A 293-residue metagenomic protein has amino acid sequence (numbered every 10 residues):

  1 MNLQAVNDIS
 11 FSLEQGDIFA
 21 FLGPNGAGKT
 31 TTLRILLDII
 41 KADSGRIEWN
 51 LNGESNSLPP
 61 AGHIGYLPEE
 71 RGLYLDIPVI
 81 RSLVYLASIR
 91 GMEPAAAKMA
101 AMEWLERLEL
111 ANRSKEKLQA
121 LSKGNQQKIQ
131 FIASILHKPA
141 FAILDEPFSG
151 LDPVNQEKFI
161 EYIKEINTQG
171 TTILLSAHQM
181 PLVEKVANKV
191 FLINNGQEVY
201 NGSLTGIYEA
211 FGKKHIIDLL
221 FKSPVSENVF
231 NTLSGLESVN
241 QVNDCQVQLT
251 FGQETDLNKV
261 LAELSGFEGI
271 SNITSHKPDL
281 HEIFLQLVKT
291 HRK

Functional and structural regions predicted by a protein language model:
P24-G28: Walker A (P-loop) phosphate-binding loop of ABC-type ATPase nucleotide-binding domains
L37: Helix-to-loop junction immediately C-terminal to a conserved catalytic motif
G45-G62: Conserved ABC transporter NBD signature motif
V84, S88, A95-R113: Conserved ABC ATPase "signature" region
A142-E146: Catalytic Walker B motif of ABC-type/P-loop ATPase nucleotide-binding domains
E161-F251: ABC transporter nucleotide-binding domain
G252-K293: C-terminal coupling/interaction segments
